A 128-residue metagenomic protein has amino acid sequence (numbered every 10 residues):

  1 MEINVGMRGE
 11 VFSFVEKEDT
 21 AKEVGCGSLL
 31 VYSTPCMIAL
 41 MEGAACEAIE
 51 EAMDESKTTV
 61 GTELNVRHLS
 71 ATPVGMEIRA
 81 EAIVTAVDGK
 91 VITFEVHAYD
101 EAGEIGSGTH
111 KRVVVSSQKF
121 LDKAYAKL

Functional and structural regions predicted by a protein language model:
M1-Y32: Catalytic strand-loop segment that frames the active site of acyl-thioester-processing enzymes
F14-E16, K111-V115: Short beta-strand edge segments in extracellular beta-sheet folds
C46-R79: Hydrophobic beta-strand-centered segment that forms part of the acyl-chain substrate-binding groove
V66-E101: Hydrophobic beta-sheet segments that form the core/acyl-binding groove of ACP/CoA-dependent acyl-chain-processing
H97, H110-K111: Residue-level structural signal for beta-strand termini and adjacent loop
V113-L128: C-terminal output/interaction extensions
